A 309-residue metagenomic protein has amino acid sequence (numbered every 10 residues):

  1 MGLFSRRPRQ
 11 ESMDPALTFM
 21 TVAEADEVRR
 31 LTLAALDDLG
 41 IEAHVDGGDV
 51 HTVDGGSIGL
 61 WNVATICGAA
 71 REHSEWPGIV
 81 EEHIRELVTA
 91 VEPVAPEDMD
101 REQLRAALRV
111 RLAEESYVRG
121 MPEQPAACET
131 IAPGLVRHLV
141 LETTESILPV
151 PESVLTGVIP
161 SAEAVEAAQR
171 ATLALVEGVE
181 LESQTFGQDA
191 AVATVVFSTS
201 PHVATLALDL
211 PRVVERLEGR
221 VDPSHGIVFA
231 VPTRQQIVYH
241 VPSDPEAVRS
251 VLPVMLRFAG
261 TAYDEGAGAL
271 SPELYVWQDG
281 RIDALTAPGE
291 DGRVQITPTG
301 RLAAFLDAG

Functional and structural regions predicted by a protein language model:
M1-R7: Short, aromatic- and cysteine-enriched interfacial helices/patches that mediate contacts at lipid membranes
R7-P15, A95-E102: Intrinsically disordered, low-complexity linkers and terminal tails enriched in Pro/Gly and often acidic or mixed-charge
P8-I66: N-terminal ordered "arm"
A25-R29, L206-E218, V248-A259: Well-ordered, non-membrane alpha-helical segments in soluble/globular domains
A35, G48-V203: Charged, alpha-helical interface segments at or near domain boundaries
D38-E42, R220-P223, T261-G268: Structural alpha-beta junctions
E180-V221, G226, A230, Q236: Conserved mixed alpha/beta catalytic, RNA-binding, or beta-rich assembly cores of soluble enzyme, regulatory
V228-F229, T233-G309: C-terminal structured domains
